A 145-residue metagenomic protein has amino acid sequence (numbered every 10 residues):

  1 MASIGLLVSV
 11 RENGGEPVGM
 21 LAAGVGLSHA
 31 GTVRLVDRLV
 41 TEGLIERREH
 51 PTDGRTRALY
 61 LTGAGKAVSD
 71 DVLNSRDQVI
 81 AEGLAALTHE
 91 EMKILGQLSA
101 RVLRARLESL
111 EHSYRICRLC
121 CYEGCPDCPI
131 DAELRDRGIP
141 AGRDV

Functional and structural regions predicted by a protein language model:
M1-A30: N-terminal helix-turn-helix DNA-binding core of bacterial DNA-binding proteins
G5-S9, A67, R101: Pre-recognition alpha-helix immediately N-terminal to the DNA-recognition helix within helix-turn-helix or winged-helix
G14, V25, L73-R76, T88 (+1 more regions): Flexible interhelical turns and helix-capping residues at alpha-helix boundaries within structured domains
V18, L73, I80, L107-L110 (+1 more regions): Short amphipathic alpha-helical interaction/hinge segments
D37-K93, Q97: Charged, amphipathic alpha-helical coiled-coil/dimerization segments
K93-V145: C-terminal regulatory/oligomerization modules of transcriptional regulators
